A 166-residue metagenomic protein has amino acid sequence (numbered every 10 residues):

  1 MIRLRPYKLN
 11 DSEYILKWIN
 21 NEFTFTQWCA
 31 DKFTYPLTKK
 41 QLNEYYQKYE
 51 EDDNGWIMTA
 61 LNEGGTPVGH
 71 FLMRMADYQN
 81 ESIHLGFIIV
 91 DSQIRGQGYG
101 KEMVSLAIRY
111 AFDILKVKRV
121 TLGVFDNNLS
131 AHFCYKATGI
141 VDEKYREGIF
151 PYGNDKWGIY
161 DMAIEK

Functional and structural regions predicted by a protein language model:
M1-I2: Extreme N-terminal starter segment of soluble prokaryotic enzymes
P6-S12, N20-R95, Y110, E165: Acetyl-CoA-dependent GNAT
Y14, H84, E102, R119 (+1 more regions): Amphipathic alpha-helical recognition patches that constitute DNA-binding helices
G65-G69, S130, K156: Glycine-rich acetyl-CoA-binding "A-motif" of GNAT/NAT acetyltransferases
V90, G96-Y110, F133-A137: Conserved acetyl-CoA-binding loop-helix of GNAT-fold acetyltransferases
G100, V104, N127-A131, G148-G153: Short glycine/proline-centered loop/turn elements that form peptide/ligand docking sites
D113-G123: Conserved GNAT acetyl-CoA-binding A-motif
T121-V124, K136-W157, D161: Conserved catalytic-core motifs of GNAT/GCN5-like acyltransferases
